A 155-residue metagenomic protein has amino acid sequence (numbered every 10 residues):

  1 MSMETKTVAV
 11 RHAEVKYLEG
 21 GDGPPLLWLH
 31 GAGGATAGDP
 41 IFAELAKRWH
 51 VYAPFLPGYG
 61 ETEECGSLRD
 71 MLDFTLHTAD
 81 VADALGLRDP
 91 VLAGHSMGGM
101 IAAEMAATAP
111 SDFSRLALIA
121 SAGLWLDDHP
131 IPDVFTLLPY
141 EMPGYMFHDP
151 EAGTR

Functional and structural regions predicted by a protein language model:
M1-E14: N-terminal cap/lid segment of alpha/beta-hydrolase-fold proteins
R11-E63: Conserved HGGG/HGGXW glycine-rich cap/lid loop of the alpha/beta-hydrolase fold
P25, H50, R88-V91, D112-R115: Structural signature of beta-strand start/N-cap positions in the alpha/beta core of ABC transporter nucleotide-binding
G38-D39, T62-L68, D127-P130: Conserved catalytic-core motifs of eukaryotic protein kinase domains, centered on the activation segment
Y52-A93: Active-site loop/oxyanion-hole signature of alpha/beta-hydrolase fold enzymes
T62, S96, A120: Catalytic nucleophile serine of serine hydrolases, specifically the conserved "nucleophile elbow" pentapeptide
G94, G98, A102: Gly/Ala-rich beta-loop-alpha elbow adjacent to hydrolase catalytic centers
A103-T108, F113-F147: Flexible "cap/lid" loop of the alpha/beta hydrolase fold
